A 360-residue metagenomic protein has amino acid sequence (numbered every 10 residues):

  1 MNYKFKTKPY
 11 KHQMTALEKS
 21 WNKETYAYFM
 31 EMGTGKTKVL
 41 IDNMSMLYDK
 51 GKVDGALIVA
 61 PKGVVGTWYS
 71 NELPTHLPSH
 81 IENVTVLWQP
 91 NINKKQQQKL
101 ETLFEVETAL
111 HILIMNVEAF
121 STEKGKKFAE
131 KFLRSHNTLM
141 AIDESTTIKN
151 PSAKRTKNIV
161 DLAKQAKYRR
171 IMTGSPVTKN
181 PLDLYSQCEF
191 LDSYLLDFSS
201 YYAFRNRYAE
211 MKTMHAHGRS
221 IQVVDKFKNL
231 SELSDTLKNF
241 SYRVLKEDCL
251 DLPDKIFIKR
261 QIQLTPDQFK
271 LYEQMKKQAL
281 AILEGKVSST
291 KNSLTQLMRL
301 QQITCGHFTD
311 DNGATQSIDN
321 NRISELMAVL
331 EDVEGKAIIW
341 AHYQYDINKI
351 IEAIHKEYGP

Functional and structural regions predicted by a protein language model:
M1, W21-N22, T34-G35, V39-K52 (+4 more regions): Conserved Helicase C-terminal RecA-like lobe
M1-F29: Conserved pre-motif I regulatory segment
D54-A56, T75-H76, H80-P90, A109 (+2 more regions): Conserved P-loop NTPase motor "coupling/switch" region that bridges the ATPase
G66-L77, L182, K349-E352: Short amphipathic alpha-helical segment within the helicase RecA-like ATPase core that mediates nucleic-acid
V86-Q97, V117-T122, T147-S152, A341-Y345 (+1 more regions): Conserved helicase motor
N93-I112, V117-H136: Conserved helix/coil segment N-terminal to the catalytic DExD/H
K127-A129, L133, T147-V160, I221: Substrate-gripping "pore-loop 1 plus following alpha2 helix"
D143-E144: Walker B catalytic acidic pair
